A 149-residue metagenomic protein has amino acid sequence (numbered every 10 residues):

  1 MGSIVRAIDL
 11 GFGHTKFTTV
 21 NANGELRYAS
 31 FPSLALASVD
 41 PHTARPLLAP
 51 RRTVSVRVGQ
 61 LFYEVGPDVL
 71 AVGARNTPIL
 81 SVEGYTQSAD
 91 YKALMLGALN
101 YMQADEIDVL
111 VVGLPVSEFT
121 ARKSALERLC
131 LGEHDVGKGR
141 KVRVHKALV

Functional and structural regions predicted by a protein language model:
M1-F12, K16-V149: Nucleotide/phosphate-binding catalytic cleft detector across ATP-hydrolyzing and phosphate-transferring enzymes
